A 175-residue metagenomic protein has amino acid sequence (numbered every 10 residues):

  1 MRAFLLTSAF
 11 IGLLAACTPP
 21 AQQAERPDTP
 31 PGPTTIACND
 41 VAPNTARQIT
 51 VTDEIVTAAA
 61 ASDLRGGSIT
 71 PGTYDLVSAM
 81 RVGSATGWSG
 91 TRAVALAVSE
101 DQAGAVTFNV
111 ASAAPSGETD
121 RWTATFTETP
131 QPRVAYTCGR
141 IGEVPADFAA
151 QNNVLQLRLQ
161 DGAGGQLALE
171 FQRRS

Functional and structural regions predicted by a protein language model:
M1-F4: Positively charged n-region of N-terminal signal peptides that target proteins for export
L13-A16: C-terminal motif of bacterial Sec signal peptides marking the signal peptidase cleavage site
T18-P20: Bacterial signal peptide processing site
T29-A42, L64-G67, V77-S175: Contiguous, well-ordered beta-strand patches that form the walls/edges of small beta-barrel/beta-sandwich domains
V41-V56: N-terminal segment immediately downstream of the Sec signal-peptide cleavage site in secreted/extracellular proteins
T52-G66: A short, compositionally biased domain-edge/stem linker segment
